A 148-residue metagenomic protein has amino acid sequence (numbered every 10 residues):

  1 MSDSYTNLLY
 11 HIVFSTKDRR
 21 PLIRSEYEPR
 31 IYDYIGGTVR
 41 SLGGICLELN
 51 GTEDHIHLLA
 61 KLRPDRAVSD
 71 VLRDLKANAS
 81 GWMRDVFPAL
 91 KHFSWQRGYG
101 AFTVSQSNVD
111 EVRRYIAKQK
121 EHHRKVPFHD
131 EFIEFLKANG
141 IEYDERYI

Functional and structural regions predicted by a protein language model:
M1-I148: Basic nucleic-acid-binding interfaces
